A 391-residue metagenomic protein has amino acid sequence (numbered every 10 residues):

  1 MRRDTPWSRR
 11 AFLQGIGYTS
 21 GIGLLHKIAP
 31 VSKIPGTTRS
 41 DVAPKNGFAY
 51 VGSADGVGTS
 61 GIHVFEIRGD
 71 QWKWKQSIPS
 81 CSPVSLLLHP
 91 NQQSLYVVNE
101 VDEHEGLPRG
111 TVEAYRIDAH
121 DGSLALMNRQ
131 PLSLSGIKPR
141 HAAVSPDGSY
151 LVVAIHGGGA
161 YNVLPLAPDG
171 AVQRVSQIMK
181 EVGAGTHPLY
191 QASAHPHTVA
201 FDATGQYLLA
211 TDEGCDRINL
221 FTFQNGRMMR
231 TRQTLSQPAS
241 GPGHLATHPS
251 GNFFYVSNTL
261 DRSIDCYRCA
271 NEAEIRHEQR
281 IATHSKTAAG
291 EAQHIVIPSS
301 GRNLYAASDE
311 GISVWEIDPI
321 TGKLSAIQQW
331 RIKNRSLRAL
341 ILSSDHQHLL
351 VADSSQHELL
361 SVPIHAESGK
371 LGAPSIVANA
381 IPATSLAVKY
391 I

Functional and structural regions predicted by a protein language model:
M1-S20: N-terminal secretory signal peptides and thylakoid transit peptides that target proteins across membranes
H26-A54: C-terminal segment of N-terminal export signals and the immediately downstream linker at the start of the mature
D55-G58, V101-E105, G158-G159, C215-D216 (+3 more regions): Short glycine/acidic-enriched loop and turn motifs that connect beta-strands
E66-D70, R116-G122, P165-V172, T222-R227 (+3 more regions): Short loop/turn segments immediately following beta-strands, especially the blade-tip and inter-blade linker loops
K73-I78, N128-L132, G185-L189, R230-L235 (+3 more regions): A short beta-strand motif characteristic of beta-propeller blades
S80-P90, L134-P146, V182-A203, S236-G251 (+3 more regions): Beta-rich, blade/repeat-based domains predominating in secreted/periplasmic proteins but also intracellular
L126-P196: Asp-box/WD-like beta-propeller blade repeats and closely related beta-sheet repeat scaffolds
